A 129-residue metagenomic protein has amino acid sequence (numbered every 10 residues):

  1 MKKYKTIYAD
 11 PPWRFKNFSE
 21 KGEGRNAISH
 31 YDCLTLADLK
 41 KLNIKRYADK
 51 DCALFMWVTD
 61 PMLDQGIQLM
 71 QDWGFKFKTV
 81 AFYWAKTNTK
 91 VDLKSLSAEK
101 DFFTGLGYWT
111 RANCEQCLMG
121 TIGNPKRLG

Functional and structural regions predicted by a protein language model:
M1-G129: Class I S-adenosyl-L-methionine-dependent methyltransferase catalytic core
